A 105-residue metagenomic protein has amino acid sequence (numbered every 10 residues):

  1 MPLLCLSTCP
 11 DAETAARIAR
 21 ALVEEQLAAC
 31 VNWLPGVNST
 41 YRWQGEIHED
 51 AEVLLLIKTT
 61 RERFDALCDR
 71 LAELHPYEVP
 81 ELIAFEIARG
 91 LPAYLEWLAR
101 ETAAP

Functional and structural regions predicted by a protein language model:
M1-P105: Positively charged, small/polar-rich N-terminal and surface patches that mediate targeting and assembly and bind
